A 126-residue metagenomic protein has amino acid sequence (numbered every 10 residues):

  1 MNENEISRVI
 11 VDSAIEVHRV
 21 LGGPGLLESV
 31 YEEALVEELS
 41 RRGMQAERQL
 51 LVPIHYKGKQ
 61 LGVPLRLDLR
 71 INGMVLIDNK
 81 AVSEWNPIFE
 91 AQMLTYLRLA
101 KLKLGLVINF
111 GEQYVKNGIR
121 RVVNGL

Functional and structural regions predicted by a protein language model:
M1-Q45, L50, K116, R121-L126: Solvent-exposed, charged helical/coil patches that constitute nucleic-acid or partner-interaction surfaces
N2-V11, G58-D68: Accessory recognition modules or surfaces
G22-G23, A46, L67-W85, Y96: Conserved catalytic cores of phosphodiester-cleaving nucleases, focusing on short active-site segments
A34, R41, E47-Q49, G62-R66 (+2 more regions): Short connector loops at helix/strand junctions that flank enzyme active sites, especially segments positioning acidic
L50-L51, N109: Proline- and acidic/polar-enriched loop/turn elements at helix boundaries
L51-G58: Short, solvent-exposed loop/turn elements at beta->coil junctions and helix N-caps that rim active or binding pockets
K80-L126: Nucleic-acid nuclease catalytic cores
